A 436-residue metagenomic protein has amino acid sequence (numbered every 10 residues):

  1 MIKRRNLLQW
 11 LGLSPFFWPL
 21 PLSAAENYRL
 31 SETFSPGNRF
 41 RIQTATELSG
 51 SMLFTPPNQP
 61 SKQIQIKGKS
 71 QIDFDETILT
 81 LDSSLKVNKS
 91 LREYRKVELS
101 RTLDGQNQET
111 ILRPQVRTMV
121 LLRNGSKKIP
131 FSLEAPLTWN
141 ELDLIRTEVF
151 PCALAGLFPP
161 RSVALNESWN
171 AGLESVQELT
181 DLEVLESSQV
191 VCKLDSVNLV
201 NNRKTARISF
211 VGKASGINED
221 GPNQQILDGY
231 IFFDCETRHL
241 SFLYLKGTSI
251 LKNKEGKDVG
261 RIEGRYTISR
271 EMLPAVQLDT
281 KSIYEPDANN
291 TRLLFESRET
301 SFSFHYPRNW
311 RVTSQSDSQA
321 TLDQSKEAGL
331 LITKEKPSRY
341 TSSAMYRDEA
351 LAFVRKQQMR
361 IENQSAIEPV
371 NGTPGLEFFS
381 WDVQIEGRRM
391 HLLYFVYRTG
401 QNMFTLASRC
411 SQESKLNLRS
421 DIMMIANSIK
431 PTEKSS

Functional and structural regions predicted by a protein language model:
N6-S23: N-terminal export signals
A24-Q115, L121, V163, A171-T291 (+2 more regions): Acidic, serine/threonine-rich low-complexity disordered tracts
E26-Y28, A153-L157: Short alpha-helix capping/helix-loop boundary micro-motifs
I145-L154: Short, structured beta-strand/loop micro-motifs enriched in basic residues and often containing a Trp
L243, L392-L393, N402-S411, I429: Short, well-ordered beta-strand elements
R298-V354, D382-E386: Secretory pathway targeting signatures of secreted, lumenal, and periplasmic proteins
S301, Q412, L416-S420: Soluble non-cytosolic domains of exported or imported proteins
E349-M403: Signature of long, low-cysteine stretches enriched in small and polar/charged residues
